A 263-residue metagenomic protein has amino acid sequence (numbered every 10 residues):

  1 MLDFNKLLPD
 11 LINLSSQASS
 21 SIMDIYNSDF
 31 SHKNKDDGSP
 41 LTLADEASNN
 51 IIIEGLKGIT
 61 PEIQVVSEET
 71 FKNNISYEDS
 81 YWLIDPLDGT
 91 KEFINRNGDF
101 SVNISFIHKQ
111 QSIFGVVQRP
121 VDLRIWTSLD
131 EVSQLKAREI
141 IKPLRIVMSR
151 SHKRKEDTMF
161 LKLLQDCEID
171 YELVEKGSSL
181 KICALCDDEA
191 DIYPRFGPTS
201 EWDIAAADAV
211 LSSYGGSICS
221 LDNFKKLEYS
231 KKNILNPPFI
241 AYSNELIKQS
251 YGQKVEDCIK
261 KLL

Functional and structural regions predicted by a protein language model:
M1-L87, M159-K162, K176, K260-L263: N-terminal subdomain of lithium-sensitive/metallo-dependent phosphomonoesterases centered on the IMPase/IPPase/PAP
I22, D45, L56, T90 (+5 more regions): Residue-level signal for inorganic ion chemistry
E46, E69, P86-G89, P120 (+2 more regions): Generic detector of well-ordered alpha-helical packing
G58, I63-Q64, F106-F114, N223: Phosphate-handling active-site elements
T70-S76, E92, I182-A184, D222: Conserved PLP phosphate-binding loop immediately N-terminal to the Schiff-base lysine helix in PLP-dependent enzymes
S76-E131: DPxDG-like acidic metal-binding loop motif
E139-L263: An extended, acidic
